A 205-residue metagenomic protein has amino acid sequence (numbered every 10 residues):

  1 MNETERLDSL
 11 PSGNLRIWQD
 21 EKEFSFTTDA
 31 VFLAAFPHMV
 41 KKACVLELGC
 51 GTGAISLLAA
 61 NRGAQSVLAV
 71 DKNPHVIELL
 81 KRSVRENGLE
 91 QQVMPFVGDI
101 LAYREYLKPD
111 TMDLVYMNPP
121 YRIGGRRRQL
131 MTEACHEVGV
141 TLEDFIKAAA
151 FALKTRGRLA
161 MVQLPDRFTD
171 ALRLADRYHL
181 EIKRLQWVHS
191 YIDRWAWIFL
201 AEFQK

Functional and structural regions predicted by a protein language model:
M1-V40: Class I SAM-dependent transferase core
W18, M94-F96, K183-Q186: General small-molecule cofactor/ligand-binding pocket signal
E23-F26, T52, D193-R194: Short glycine/threonine-rich catalytic loop with a Thr-x-Gly-x-Asp
L33, F145, F203: Residue-level signal for inorganic ion chemistry
A35-K108, L114-M117, I123-G125: Conserved SAM/SAH cofactor-binding pocket of Class I
P119-D144: Mobile active-site "lid"/loop adjacent to the S-adenosyl-L-methionine
T141-A196: Conserved Class I SAM-dependent methyltransferase catalytic core
W197-K205: Core SAM-dependent methyltransferase catalytic element
